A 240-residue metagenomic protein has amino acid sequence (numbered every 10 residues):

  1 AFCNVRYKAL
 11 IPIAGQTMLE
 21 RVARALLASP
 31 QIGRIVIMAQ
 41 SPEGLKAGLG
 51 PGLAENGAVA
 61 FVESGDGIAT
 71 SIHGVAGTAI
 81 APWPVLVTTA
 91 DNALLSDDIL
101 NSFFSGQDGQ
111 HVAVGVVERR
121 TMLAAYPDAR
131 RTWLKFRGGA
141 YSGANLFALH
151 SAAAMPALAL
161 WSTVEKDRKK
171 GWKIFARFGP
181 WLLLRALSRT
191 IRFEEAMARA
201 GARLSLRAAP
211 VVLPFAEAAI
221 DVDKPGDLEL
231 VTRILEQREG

Functional and structural regions predicted by a protein language model:
A1-A39: N-terminal glycine-rich phosphate-binding loop and ensuing alpha1 helix
L27-A58: Acidic donor-binding segment of Leloir-type glycosyltransferases
G33-I35, P84, H111: Residues at the starts of beta-strands that form the adenosine-phosphate
M38-S41, T89, V116: Short beta-strand/turn micro-motifs composed of small residues that flank or help shape donor/cofactor-binding pockets
G50-L86, L94-L95: Short phosphate-binding loop-to-helix
L95-A202, L213-E217: Conserved core of the sugar-phosphate nucleotidyltransferase
A209-V212, D221: Conserved active-site beta-strand element of glycosyltransferases/polysaccharide synthases
K224: Short, conserved phosphate/pyrophosphate- and ester-handling motifs at nucleotide-, phospho-/glycolipid
